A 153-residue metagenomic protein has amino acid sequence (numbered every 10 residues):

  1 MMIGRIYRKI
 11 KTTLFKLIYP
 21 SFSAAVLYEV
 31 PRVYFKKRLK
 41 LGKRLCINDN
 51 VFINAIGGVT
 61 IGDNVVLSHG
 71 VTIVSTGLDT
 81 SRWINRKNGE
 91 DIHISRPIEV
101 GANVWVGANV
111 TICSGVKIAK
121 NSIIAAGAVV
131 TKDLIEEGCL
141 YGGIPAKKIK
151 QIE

Functional and structural regions predicted by a protein language model:
M1-P31: Membrane-proximal basic amphipathic "stem/tether" segments
E29-V33, C46, N50-V51: N-terminal beta-strand/beta-hairpin edge segment
L39-K40, I47-K117, C139, I144-P145 (+1 more regions): Flexible, glycine/small-residue-enriched loop-and-beta-strand segment within the central core of proteins
S114, K120, K132: Conserved coupling/switch loop of ABC ATPases
G127-A128, D133-I135, I152-E153: Short glycine-rich donor-binding/catalytic loop of glycosyltransferases that coordinates the nucleotide-sugar
A128, I144-K147: Alpha-helix/helix-capping structural signal
